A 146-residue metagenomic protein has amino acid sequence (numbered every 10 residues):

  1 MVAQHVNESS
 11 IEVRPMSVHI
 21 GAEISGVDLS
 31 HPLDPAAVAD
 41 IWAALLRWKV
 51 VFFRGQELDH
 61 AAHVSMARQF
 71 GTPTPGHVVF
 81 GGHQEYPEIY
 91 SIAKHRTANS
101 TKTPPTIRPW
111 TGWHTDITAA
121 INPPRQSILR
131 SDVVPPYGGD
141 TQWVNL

Functional and structural regions predicted by a protein language model:
V2-L146: Non-heme Fe(II) oxygenase catalytic core, chiefly the N-lobe of the double-stranded beta-helix
